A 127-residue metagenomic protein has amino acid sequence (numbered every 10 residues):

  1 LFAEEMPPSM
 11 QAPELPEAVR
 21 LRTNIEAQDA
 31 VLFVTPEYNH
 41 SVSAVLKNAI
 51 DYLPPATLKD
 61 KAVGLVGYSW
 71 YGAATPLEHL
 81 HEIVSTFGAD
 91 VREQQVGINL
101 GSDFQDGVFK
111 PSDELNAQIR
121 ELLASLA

Functional and structural regions predicted by a protein language model:
L1-E37, S41-N48, L53, K110-S125: N-terminal beta1-alpha1-beta2 submodule of the flavodoxin-like/Rossmannoid cofactor-binding fold
P36-E37, G67-W70: Short strand-turn motif at the edge of the Rossmann-like AdoMet-binding core
V42-S43, A73-P76: Alpha-helix N-cap/helix-start motif
Y52-Y68, T86-I98: Short, acidic/small-residue loops that bind anionic groups at enzyme active sites
S69-A73, D103: Short Gly/Pro-enriched loop/turn and capping motifs at secondary-structure junctions
T75-V84: Short, solvent-exposed amphipathic alpha-helices that sit in or adjacent to ligand/effector-binding or catalytic
D90-A127: Glycine-rich phosphate/pyrophosphate-binding loop and the adjoining helix
